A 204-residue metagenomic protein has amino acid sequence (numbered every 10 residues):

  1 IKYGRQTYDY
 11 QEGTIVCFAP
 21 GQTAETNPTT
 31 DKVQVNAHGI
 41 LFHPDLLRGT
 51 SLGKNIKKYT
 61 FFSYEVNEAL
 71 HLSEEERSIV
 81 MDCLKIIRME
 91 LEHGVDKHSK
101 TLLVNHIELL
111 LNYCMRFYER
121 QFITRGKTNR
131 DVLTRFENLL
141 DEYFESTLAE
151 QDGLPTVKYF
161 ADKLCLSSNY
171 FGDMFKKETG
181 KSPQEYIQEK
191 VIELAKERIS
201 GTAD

Functional and structural regions predicted by a protein language model:
I1-S63, D96: N-terminal regulatory/effector-sensing and dimerization cores that precede helix-turn-helix DNA-binding domains
F61-E108, Y113: Amphipathic alpha-helical segments enriched in hydrophobic/aromatic residues interleaved with Lys/Arg
H71, G94-T101, M115-Y159, K177-E185: Short, Lys/Arg-enriched, Trp-marked, Pro/Gly-tolerant hinge/linker segments that flank
K163: Residues within the alpha-helical elements of helix-turn-helix
N169: Key DNA-contact positions within bacterial/archaeal DNA-binding proteins
K177-D204: Terminal helix-turn-helix DNA-binding modules in bacterial transcription factors
